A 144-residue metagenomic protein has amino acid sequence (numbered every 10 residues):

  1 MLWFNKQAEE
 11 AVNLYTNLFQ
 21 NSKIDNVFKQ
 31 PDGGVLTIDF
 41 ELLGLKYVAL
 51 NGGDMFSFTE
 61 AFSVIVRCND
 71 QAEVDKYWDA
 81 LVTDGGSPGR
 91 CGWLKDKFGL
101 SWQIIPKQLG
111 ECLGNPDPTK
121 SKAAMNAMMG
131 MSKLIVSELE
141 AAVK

Functional and structural regions predicted by a protein language model:
M1, Q108-E111, P118-S121: Conserved "turn/edge" positions that cap or connect secondary-structure elements within repeat/scaffolded domains
L2-G44: Core segments of cupin and vicinal oxygen chelate
A8-E9, L18, L42, S57 (+4 more regions): Vicinal oxygen chelate
K29, E60-F62: A charge-rich, low-complexity, intrinsically flexible signal that marks solvent-exposed coils, linkers, repeats
D32, M55-S57: Short glycine/serine/proline-enriched coil/turn segments at secondary-structure junctions
P116-K144: C-terminal cap/linker of serine protease catalytic domains
